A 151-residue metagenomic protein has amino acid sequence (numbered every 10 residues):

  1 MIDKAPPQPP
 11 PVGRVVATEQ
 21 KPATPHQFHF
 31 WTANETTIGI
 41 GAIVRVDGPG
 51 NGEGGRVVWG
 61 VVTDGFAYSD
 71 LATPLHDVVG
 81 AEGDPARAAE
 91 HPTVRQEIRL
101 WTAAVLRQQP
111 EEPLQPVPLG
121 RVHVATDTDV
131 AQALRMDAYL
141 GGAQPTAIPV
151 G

Functional and structural regions predicted by a protein language model:
M1-G151: Basic- and hydrophobic-enriched, low-structure N-terminal and domain-boundary segments that flank ATP-binding catalytic
